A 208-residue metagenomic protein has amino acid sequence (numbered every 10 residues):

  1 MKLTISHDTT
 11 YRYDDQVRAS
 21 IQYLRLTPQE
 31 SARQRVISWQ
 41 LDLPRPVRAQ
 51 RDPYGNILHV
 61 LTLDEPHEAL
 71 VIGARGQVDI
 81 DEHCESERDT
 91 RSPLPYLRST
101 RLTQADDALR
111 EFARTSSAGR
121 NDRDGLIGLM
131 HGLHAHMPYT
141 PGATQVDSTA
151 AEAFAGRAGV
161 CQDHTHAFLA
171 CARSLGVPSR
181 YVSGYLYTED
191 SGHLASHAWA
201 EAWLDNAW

Functional and structural regions predicted by a protein language model:
M1-R114: Linear, non-domain "peripheral" regions
Y11-Y13, Y96, F112, Y139 (+4 more regions): Aromatic side chains
S20, D163-W208: Hydrophobic/aromatic-rich core segments of domains that either
R25-Q34, A155-V160, T165-F168: Short low-complexity stretches enriched in small and charged residues
R51, A155, R180: Short glycine- and Lys/Arg-enriched binding-loop motifs that mark or flank ligand-binding interfaces
V78-E82, E87-G159, A167, L175: Secondary-structure boundary elements
